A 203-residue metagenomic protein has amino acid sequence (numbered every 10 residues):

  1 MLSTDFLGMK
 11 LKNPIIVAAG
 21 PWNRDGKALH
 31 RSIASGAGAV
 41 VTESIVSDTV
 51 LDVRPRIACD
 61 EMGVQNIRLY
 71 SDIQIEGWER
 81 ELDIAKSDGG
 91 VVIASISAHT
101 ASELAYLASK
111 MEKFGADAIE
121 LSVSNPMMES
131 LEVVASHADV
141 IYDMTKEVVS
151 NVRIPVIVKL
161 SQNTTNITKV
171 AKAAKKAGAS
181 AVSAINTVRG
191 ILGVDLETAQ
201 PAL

Functional and structural regions predicted by a protein language model:
M1-V92: N-terminal capping/small domains of soluble enzymes
V17, A94-I96, V158: Structural beta-sheet core signal
G26-S35, A39, S87, H99-L203: Alpha/beta enzyme core
S44, I96, V123: Glycine-rich, histidine-containing beta strand-loop boundary motifs that form or position
